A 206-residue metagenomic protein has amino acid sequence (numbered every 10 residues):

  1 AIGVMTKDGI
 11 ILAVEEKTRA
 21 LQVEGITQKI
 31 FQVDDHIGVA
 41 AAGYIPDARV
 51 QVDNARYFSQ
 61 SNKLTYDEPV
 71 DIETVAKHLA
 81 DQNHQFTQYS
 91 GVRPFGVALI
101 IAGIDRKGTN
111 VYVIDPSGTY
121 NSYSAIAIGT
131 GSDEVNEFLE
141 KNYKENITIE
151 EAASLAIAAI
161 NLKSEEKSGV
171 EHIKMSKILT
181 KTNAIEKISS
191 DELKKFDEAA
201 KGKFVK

Functional and structural regions predicted by a protein language model:
A1-K206: Long, low-complexity N-terminal extensions
